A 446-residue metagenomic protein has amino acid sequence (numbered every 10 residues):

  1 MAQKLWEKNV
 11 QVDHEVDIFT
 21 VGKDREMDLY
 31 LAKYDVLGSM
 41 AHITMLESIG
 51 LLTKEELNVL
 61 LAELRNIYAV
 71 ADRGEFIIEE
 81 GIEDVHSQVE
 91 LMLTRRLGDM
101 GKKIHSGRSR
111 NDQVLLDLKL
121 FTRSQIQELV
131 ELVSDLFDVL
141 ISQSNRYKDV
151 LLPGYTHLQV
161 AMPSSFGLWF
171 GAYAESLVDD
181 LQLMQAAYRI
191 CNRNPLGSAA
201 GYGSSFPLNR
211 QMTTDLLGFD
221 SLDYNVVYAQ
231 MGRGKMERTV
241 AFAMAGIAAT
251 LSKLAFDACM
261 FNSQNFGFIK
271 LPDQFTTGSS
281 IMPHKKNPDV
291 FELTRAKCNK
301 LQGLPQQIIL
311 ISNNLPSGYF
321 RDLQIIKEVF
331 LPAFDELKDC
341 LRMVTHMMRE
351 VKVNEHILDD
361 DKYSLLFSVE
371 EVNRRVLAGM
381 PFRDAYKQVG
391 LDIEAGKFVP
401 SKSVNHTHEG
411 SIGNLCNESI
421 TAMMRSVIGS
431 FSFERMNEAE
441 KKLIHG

Functional and structural regions predicted by a protein language model:
M1-G203, L208-T214, S221, T277-G278 (+3 more regions): A helix-coil-helix interface module used to build multimeric assemblies and to scaffold catalytic/cofactor sites
A2-G38, D99-M100, G267, M282-G446: Glycine-rich cofactor/substrate-binding loops
T44, S48, A69-F76, T94 (+15 more regions): Charged/polar positions within long, soluble alpha-helices
L60-L61, L217, D273-F275, V389-G396: A general structural motif at alpha-helix termini
A62-V70, M231-G234, L391-G396: A short structural micro-motif
H105, R110-Q113, H157-S164, L168 (+9 more regions): Alpha-helix capping and helix-loop boundary segments enriched in small/acidic/polar residues
K119, R123-V130, S134, I141 (+10 more regions): Short amphipathic alpha-helical segments with heptad-repeat character
L217-P305: Acidic, glycine-rich loop-and-beta core segments that form the ion-binding/anion-interacting portion of active sites
